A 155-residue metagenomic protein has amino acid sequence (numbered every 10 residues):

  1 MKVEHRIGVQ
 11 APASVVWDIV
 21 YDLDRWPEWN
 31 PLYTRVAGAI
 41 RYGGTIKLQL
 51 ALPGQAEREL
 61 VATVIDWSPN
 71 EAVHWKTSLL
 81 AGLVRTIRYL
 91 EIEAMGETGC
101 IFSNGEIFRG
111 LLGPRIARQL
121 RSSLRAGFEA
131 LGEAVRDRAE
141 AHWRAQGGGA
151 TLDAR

Functional and structural regions predicted by a protein language model:
M1, T77, I116-L120: Residue-level detector of alpha-helix boundaries and kinks
M1-R41, R155: Hydrophobic ligand-binding cavity/cleft-lining segments
I7, Q55, A126: A short glycine-/small-residue-rich loop at the edge of a beta-strand within enzyme catalytic domains
P27-E28, A37, P53-I101, I107-L112 (+3 more regions): Hydrophobic-ligand binding "helix-grip"
Y42-K47: Short coil-to-beta transition motif at edge beta-strands of beta-rich domains
I107-R155: A conserved amphipathic terminal alpha-helix motif
